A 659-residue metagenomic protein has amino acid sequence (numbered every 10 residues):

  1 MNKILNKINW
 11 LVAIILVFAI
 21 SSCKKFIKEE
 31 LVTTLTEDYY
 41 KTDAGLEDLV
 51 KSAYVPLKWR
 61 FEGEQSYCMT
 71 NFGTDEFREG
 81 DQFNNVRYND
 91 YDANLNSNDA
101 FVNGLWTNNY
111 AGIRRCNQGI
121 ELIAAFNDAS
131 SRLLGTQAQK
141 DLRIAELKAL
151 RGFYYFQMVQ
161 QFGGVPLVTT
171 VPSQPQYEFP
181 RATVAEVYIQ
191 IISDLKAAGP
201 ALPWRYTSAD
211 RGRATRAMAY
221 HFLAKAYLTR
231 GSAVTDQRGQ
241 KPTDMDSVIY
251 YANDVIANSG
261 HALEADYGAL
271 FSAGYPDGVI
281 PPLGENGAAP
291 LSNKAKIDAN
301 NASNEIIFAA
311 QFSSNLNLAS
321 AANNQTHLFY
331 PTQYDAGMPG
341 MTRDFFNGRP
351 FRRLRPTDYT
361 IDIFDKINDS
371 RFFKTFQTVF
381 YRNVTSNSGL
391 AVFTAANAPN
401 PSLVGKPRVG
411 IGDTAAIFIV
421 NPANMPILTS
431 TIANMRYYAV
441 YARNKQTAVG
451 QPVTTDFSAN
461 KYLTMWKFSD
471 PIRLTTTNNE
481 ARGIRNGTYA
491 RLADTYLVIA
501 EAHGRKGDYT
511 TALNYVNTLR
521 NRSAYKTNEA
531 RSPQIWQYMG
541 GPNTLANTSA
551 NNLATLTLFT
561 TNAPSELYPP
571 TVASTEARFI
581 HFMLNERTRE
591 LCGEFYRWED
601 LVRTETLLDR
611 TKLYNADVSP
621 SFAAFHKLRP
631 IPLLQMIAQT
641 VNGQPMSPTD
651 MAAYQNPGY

Functional and structural regions predicted by a protein language model:
N2-I4, C23-R78, N89-D92, N96 (+6 more regions): Acidic, glycine-rich segments characteristic of secretory precursors and extracytoplasmic regions
I20-F26, Y54, L95-N96, N109-G112 (+6 more regions): Long, intrinsically disordered, low-complexity segments
K24-N84, T229-N434: An aromatic- and glycine-enriched ligand-binding surface/loop that stacks and positions planar moieties
D43, E47-R60, D81-F162, Q176-I189 (+3 more regions): Conserved, well-structured interaction surfaces
D99, N103, S370-K374, T378-A524: C-terminal substrate/ligand-recognition segments
Q157-Q160, G164-P166, T229-R238, G507: Short coil/turn linking the two alpha-helices of tandem helical-hairpin repeats
